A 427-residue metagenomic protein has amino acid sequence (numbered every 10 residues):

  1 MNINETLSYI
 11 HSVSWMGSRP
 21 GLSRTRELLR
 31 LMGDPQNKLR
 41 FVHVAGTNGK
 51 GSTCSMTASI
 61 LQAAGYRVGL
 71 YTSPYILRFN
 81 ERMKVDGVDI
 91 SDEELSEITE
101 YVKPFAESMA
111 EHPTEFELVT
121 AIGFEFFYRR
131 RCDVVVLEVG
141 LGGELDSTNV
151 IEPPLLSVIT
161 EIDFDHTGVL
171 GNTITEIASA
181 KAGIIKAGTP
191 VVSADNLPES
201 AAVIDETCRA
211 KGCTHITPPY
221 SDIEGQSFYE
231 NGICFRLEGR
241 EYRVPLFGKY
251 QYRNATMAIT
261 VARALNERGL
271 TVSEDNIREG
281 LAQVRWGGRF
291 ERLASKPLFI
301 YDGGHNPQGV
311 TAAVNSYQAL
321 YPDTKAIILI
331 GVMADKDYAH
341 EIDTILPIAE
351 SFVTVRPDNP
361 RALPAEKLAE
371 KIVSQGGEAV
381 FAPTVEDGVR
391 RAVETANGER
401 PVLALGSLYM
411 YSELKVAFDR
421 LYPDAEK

Functional and structural regions predicted by a protein language model:
M1-N48, S52-R67, I76-L77, E93 (+3 more regions): N-terminal leader/targeting and accessory segments in enzymes
L22, R26-R30, D34-N37, A63-E152 (+2 more regions): ATP-dependent carboxylate-amine ligase catalytic core
K38, V134-L137, L145-V158, I162-H166 (+2 more regions): Nucleotide phosphate-binding/pyrophosphate-handling subdomain across enzymes that bind or process nucleotide phosphates
T57-Q62, F127, L265, I345 (+2 more regions): Hydrophobic alpha-helical packing residues
A110, L118, R131-E138, P154-E241 (+1 more regions): Acidic, Mg2+-coordinating active-site environments of NTP-dependent enzymes
A194-D195, T207-Y229, P245-K249, N276-Q283 (+5 more regions): Beta-strand->loop->alpha-helix junctions that form or flank phosphate-binding loops in nucleotide-handling enzymes
L197-G212, I216, N231-G232, L298-F299 (+2 more regions): C-terminal helical cap/extension that packs against the catalytic core of soluble nucleotide-cofactor enzymes
L408-K427: Glycine/aspartate-rich loop-and-adjacent alpha/beta segment that forms the canonical ThDP
